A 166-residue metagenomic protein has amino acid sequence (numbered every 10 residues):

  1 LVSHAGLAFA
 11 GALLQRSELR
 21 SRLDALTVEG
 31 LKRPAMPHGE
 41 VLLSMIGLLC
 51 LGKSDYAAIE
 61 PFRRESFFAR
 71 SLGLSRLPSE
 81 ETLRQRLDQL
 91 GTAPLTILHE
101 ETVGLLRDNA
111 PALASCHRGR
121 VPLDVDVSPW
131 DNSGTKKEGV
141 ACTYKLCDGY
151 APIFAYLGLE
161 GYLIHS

Functional and structural regions predicted by a protein language model:
L1-S166: Dynamic "connector" segments at or just before major functional cores
